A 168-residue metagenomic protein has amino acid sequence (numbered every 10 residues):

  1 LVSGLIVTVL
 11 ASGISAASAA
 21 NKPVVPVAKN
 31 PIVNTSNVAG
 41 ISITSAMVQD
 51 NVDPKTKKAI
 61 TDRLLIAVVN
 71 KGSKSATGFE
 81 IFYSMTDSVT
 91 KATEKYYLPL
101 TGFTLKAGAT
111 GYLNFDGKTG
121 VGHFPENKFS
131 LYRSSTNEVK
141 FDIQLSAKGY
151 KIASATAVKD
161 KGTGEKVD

Functional and structural regions predicted by a protein language model:
L1-G4: Bacterial N-terminal signal peptides that target proteins for export
V9-A17: C-terminal segment of classical bacterial N-terminal signal peptides
K22-L65, G162-D168: Low-complexity, acidic Ser/Thr/Pro/Gly-rich terminal tails and inter-domain linkers that flank the onset of structured
D62-L64, F79, G111: Hydrophobic core residues within well-ordered beta-strands of beta-rich domains
V68-G72: Asparagine-centered strand-capping/turn motif at beta-strand->loop junctions
S73-G78, T93: Short acidic/proline- and small/hydrophobic-mixed sequence motifs that coincide with surface turns and coil-to-beta
M85-Y97: Short aromatic-acidic-glycine turn motif
K95-G149, S154-A155, K159-K166: Short, solvent-exposed, Trp/other aromatic-anchored flexible loops in extracytoplasmic proteins
